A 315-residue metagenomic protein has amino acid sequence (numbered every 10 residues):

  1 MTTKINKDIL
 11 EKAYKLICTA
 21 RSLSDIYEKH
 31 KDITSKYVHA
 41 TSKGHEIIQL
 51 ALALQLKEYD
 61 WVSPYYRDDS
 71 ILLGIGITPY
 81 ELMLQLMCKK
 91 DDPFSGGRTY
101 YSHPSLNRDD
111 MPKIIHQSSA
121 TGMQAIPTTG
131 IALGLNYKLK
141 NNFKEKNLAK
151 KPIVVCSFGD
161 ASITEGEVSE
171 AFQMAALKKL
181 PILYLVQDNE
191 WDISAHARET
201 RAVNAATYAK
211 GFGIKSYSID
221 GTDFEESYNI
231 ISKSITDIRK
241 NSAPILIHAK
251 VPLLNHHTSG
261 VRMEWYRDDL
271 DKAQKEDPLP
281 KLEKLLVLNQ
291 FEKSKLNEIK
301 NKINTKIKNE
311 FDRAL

Functional and structural regions predicted by a protein language model:
M1-V38, R262, L270-A273, L285-L288 (+1 more regions): Cofactor-/ligand-binding subdomain signature composed of acidic, glycine-rich, tryptophan-containing flexible loops
D25, D32-K178, H196-G213: Cofactor-binding active-site loop characterized by glycine-rich and histidine/acidic residues
K29-D32, Y59-Y65, L185-Q187, Y208-K215 (+3 more regions): Short acidic (Asp/Glu) and glycine-rich catalytic loops that position anionic groups and cofactors
S63, I153-F158, L183-L185, L246-K250: Structural motif
Y66-I71, F158-T164, V186-D192, T222-E225 (+1 more regions): Acidic, glycine-rich active-site loops and adjacent beta-strand->loop/helix elements that engage anionic groups
L133-L139, K146-K150, R201-K233, Q274-K300: Conserved thiamine diphosphate
K178-R198: A short, conserved beta-to-alpha structural element at the edge of catalytic cores that scaffolds binding
D237-L315: Glycine/aspartate-rich loop-and-adjacent alpha/beta segment that forms the canonical ThDP
